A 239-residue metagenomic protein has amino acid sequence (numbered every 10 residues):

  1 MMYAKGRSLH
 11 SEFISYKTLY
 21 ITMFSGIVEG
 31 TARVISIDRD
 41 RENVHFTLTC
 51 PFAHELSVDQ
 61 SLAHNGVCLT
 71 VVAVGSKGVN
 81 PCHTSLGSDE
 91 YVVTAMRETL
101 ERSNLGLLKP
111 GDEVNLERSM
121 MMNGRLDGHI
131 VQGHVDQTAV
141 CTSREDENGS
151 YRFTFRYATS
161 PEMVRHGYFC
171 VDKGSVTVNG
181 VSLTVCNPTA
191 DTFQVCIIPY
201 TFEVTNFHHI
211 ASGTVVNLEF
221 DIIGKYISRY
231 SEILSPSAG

Functional and structural regions predicted by a protein language model:
M1-M2: Methionine residue identity
K5-G6, I27: Generic extreme N-terminus detector
G6, H10-T22: Short, Lys/Arg-enriched N-terminal segments with co-localized hydrophobic residues within the first ~10-30 amino acids
I21-G239: Conserved loop->alpha-helix
